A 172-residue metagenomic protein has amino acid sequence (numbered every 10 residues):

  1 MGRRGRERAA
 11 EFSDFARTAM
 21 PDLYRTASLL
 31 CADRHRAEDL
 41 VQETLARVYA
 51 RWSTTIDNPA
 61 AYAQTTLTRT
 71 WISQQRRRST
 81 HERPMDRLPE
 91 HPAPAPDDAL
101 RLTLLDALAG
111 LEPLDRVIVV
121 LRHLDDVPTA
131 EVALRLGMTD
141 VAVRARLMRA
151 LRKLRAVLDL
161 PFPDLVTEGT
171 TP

Functional and structural regions predicted by a protein language model:
R3, A10, R77-A109: Acidic, proline/glycine-rich intrinsically disordered inter-domain spacer in sigma factors
R3, E11, L151-P172: C-terminal edge and immediately downstream basic/flexible tail or linker adjoining helix-turn-helix-like DNA-binding
F15-R34, Q64, L108: Amphipathic, Lys/Arg- and hydrophobic-enriched alpha-helical face
M20, Y24, L45, E112 (+2 more regions): C-terminal flanking helix
D39-A46, A50, D57-R69: Structural recognition of an alpha-helix C-terminal capping motif at a helix-to-coil junction
N58, T65-D86, D97, L160: Arg/Lys-rich amphipathic alpha helix in sigma70-family domain 2
T68, I72, L136-F162: DNA-recognition helix of helix-turn-helix
I118-R122: A short pre-motif secondary-structure segment
